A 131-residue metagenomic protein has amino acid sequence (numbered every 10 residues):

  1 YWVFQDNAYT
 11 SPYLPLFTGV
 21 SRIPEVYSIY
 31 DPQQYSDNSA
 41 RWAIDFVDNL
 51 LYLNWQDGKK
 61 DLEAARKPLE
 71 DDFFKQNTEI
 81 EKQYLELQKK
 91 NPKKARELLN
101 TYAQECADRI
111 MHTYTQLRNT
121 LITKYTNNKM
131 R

Functional and structural regions predicted by a protein language model:
Y1-R131: C-terminus-biased signal that marks the final domain/tail of proteins
